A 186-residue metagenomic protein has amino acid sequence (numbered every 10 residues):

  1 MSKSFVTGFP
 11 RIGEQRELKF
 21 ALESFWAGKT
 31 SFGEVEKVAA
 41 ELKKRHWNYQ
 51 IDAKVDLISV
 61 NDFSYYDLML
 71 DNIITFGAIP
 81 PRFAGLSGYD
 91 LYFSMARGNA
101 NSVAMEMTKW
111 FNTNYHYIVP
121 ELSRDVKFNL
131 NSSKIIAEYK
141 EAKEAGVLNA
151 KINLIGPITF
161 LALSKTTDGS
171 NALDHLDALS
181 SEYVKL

Functional and structural regions predicted by a protein language model:
M1-L186: Domain-level signal for soluble alpha/beta catalytic cores
